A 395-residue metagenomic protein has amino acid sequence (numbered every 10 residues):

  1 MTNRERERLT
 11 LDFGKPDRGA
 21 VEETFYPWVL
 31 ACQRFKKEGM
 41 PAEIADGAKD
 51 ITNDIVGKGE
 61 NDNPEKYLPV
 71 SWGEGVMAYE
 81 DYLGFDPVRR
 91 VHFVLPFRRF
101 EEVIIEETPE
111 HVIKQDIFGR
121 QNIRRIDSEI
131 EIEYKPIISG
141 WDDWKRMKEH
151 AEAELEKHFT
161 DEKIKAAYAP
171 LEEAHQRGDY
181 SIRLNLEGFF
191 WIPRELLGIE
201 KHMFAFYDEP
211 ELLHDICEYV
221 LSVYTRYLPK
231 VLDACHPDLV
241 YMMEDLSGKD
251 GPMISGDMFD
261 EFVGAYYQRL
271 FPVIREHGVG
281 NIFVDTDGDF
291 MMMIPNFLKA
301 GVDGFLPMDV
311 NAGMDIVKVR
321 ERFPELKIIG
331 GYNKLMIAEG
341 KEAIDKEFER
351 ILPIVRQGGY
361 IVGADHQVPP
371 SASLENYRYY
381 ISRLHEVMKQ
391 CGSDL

Functional and structural regions predicted by a protein language model:
M1-G47, I51-N53, V112-Q115, Q121-L395: Active-site loop segments of alpha/beta catalytic cores
K15, D81-V88, E107-T108, Q176: Short, solvent-exposed loop/edge-beta patches enriched in aromatic
P27, C32-E101: Segments that shape or occlude catalytic/ligand-binding pockets
R90-H92, P109-E110, D116: A basic- and aromatic-enriched beta-loop-alpha substructure that forms the phosphate/nucleotide- and DNA/RNA-contacting
E101-E106, E110: A structural signal for short, hydrophobic beta-strand segments that form beta-sheets in beta-rich/all-beta domains
